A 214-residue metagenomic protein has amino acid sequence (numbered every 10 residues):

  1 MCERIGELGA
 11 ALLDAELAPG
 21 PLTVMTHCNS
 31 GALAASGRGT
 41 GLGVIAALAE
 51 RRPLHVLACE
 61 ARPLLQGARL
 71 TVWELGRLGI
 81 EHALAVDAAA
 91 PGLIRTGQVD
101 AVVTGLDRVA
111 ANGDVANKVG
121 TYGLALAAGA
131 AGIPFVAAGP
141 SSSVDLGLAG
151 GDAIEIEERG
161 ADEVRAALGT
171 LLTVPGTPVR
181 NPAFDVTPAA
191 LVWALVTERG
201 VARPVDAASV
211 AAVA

Functional and structural regions predicted by a protein language model:
M1-A85: N-terminal active-site beta-alpha-beta segment that forms phosphate/nucleotide-binding and substrate-recognition loops
P53-L54, C59-A214: Conserved phosphate- and dinucleotide-binding cores of soluble alpha/beta proteins, encompassing both enzyme active
